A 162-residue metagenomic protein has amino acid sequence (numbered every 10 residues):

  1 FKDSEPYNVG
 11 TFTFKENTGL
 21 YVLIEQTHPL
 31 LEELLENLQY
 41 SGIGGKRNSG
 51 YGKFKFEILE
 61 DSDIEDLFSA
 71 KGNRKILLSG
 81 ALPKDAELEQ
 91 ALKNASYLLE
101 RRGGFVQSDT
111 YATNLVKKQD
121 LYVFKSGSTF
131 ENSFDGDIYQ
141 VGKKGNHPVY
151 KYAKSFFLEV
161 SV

Functional and structural regions predicted by a protein language model:
F1-V162: Conserved active-site/ligand-binding neighborhood in enzyme cores
